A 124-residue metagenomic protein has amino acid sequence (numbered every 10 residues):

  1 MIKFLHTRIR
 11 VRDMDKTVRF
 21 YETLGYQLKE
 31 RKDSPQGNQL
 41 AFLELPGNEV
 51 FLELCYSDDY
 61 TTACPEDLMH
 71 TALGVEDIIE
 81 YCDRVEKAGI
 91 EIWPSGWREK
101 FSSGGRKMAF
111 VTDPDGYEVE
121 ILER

Functional and structural regions predicted by a protein language model:
I2, R8-F51: Core segments of cupin and vicinal oxygen chelate
F4-H6, E66-T71: Eukaryotic phosphotyrosine signaling hubs
V11-D15, T71-E118: Vicinal oxygen chelate
K32, D59, W97-F101: Short, solvent-exposed loop/turn elements at beta->coil junctions and helix N-caps that rim active or binding pockets
G37-Q39, D67, G105: Exposed loop/turn and edge beta-strand positions of beta-sandwich/beta-sheet ligand-binding modules
L43-N48, V111-P114, R124: Active-site beta-strand termini and strand-to-loop segments that position acidic
